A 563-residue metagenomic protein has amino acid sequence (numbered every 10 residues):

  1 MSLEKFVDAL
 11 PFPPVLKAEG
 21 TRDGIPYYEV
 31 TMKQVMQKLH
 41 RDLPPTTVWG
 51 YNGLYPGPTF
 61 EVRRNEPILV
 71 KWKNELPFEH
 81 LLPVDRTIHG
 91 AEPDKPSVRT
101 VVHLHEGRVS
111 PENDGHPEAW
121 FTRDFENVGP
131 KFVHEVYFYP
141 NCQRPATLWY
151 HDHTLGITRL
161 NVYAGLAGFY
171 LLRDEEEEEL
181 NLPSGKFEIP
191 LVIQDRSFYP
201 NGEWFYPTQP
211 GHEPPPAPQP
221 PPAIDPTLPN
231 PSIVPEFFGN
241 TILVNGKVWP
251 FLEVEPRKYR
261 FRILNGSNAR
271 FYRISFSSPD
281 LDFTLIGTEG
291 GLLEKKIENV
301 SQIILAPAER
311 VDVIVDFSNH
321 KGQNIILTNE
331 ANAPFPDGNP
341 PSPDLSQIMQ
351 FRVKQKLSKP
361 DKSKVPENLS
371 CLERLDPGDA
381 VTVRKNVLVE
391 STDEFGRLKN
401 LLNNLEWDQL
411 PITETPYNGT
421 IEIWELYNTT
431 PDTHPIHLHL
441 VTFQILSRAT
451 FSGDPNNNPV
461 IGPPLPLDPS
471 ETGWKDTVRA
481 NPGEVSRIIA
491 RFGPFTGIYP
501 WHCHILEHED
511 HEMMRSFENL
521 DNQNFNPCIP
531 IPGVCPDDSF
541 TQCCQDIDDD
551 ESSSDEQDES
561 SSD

Functional and structural regions predicted by a protein language model:
M1-V128, H134-V136, Q219-F261, G266 (+3 more regions): N-terminal, post-signal-peptide metal-ligating segments of extracellular/periplasmic oxidoreductases, dominated by
V30, V70, V102, D152 (+7 more regions): Divalent metal-coordination and catalytic microenvironments
E75-L81, H89-E178, K296-K354, T430-H434 (+1 more regions): Extracellular/periplasmic metallocenter environments
E106-E126, S197, T208-N368: Histidine- and aromatic-rich segments of cupredoxin/plastocyanin-like copper-binding domains
I189-P190, Q194-R196, P200-N201, P207 (+3 more regions): Peripheral, solvent-exposed domain-edge segments that often transition into intrinsically disordered/low-complexity
S278-L292, T429-S470, T496, L506-E509 (+1 more regions): Active/binding-pocket-proximal capping segment
L372-I445, T450, D476-I505: C-terminal substrate/ligand-recognition segments
S552-S554, S560-S562: Ser/Thr/Pro-rich low-complexity tandem-repeat tracts
